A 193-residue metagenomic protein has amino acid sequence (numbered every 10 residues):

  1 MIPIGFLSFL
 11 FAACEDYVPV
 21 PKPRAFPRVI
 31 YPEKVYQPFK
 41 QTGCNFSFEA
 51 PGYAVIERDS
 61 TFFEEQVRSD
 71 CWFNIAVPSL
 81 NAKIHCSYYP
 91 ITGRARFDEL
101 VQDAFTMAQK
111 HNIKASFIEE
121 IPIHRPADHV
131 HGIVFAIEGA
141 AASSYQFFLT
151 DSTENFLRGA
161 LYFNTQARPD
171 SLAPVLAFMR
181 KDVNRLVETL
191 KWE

Functional and structural regions predicted by a protein language model:
M1-D16: Sec-dependent bacterial lipoprotein signal peptides
I2, T42-G43, F147: Generic detector of short alpha-helix boundary/capping microenvironments and adjacent low-complexity segments
C14-N81, T92-F105, Q109-K110, A115-P122 (+4 more regions): N-terminal targeting sequences that direct proteins away from the cytosol to non-cytosolic compartments
S87-Y89: A short gly/proline-enriched turn/hairpin at secondary-structure junctions
H131-Y145: Short, Gly/Ser/Thr-enriched beta-strand-loop segments that form substrate-interacting elements of hydrolase/peptidase
Q146-S152: A short, hydrophobic, proline-anchored segment that marks a local hinge/packing element in signaling and regulatory
